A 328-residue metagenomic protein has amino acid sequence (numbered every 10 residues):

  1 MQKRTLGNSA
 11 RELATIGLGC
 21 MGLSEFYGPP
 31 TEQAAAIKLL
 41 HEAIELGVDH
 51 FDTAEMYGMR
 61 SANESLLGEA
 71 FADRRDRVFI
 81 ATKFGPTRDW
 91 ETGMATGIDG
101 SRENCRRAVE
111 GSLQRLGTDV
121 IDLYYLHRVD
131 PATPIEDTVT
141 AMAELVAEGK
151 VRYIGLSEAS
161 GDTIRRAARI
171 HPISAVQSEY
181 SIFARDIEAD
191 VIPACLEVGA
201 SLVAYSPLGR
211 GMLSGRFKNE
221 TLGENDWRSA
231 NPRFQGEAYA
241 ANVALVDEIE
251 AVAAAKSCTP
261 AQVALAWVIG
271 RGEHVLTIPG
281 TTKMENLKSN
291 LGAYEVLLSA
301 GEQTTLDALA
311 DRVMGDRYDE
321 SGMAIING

Functional and structural regions predicted by a protein language model:
M1, E197, E224-A251, A255 (+3 more regions): Terminal-tail/helix-coil boundary detector
M1-V78, G315, N327: N-terminal binding-site loop/beta-alpha segment at the start of enzyme catalytic domains that lines or forms
L6, L18, A36, F51 (+13 more regions): Conserved, mostly hydrophobic/aromatic
S9-Y27, A81-T96, V120, Y125: N-terminal small/glycine-rich loop or linker at the start of catalytic domains across soluble metabolic enzymes
R11-I16, G47-D49, R75-V78, T118-D122 (+5 more regions): Short, well-ordered coil/turn segments that N-cap beta-strands
M21-L23, A54-M56, K83-T87, L126-V129 (+4 more regions): Active-site beta-loop-alpha junctions enriched in small/polar residues
E91-D186, D190, S201: Glycine/proline-rich, positively charged, aromatic-decorated active-site loop/lid region on the catalytic face
I187-G223, T259: Aromatic-lined glycan-binding groove of carbohydrate-active enzymes
